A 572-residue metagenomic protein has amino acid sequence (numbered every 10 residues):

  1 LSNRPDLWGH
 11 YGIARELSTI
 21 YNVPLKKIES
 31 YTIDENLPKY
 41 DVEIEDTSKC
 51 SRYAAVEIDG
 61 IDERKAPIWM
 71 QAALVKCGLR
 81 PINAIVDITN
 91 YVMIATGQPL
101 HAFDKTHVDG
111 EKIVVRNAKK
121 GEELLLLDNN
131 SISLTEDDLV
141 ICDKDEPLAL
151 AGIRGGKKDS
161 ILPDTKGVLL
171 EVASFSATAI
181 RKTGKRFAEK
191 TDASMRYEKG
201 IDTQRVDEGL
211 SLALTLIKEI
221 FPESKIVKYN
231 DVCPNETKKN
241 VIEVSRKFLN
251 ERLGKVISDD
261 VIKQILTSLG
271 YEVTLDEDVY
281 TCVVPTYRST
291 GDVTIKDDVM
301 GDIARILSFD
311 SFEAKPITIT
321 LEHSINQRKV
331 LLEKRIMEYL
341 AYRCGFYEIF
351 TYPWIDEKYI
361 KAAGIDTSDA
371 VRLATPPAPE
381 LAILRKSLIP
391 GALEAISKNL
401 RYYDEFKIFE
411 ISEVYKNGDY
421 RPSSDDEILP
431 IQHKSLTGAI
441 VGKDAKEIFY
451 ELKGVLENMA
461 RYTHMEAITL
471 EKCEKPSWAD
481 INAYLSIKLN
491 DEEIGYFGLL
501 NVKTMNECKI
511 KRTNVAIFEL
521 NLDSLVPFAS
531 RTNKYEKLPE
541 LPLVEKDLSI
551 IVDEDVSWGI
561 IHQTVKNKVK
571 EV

Functional and structural regions predicted by a protein language model:
L1-F309, E313-K329, I336: RNA/tRNA-interacting regions in translation and RNA-turnover enzymes
A66, V86, D192-A193, I201 (+3 more regions): Extended beta-strand-rich architecture
